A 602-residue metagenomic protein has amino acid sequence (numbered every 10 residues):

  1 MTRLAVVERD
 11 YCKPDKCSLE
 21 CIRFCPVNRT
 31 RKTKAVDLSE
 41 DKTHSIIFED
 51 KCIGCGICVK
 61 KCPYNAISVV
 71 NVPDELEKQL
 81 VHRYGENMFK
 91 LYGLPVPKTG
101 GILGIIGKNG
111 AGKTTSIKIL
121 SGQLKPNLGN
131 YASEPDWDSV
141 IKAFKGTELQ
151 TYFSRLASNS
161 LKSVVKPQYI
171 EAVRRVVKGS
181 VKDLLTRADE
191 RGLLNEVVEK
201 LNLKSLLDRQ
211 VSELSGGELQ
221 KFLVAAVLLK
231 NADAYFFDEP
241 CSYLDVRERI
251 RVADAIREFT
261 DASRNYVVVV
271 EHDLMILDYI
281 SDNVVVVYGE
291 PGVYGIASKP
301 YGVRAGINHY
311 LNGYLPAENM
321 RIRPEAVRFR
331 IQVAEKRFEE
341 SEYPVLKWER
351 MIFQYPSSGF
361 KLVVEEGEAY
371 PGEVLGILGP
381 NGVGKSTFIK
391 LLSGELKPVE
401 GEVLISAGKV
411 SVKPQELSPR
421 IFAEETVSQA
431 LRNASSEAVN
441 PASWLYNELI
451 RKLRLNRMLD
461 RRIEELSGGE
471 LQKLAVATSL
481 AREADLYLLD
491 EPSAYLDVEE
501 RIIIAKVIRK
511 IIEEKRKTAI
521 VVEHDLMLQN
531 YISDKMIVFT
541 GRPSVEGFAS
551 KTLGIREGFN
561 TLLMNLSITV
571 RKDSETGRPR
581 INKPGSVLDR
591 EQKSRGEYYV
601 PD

Functional and structural regions predicted by a protein language model:
T2-K16, E20-V27, A35-K42, I46 (+8 more regions): Pre-NBD coupling/linker segments of ABC/ABC-like ATPases
K98-K108, T114-E190, D273-N283, V287-R304 (+3 more regions): ABC ATPase nucleotide-binding domain signature region
D189-L207, P441-M458: Conserved ABC ATPase "signature" region
Q210, E239-P240, R247, E491-P492 (+1 more regions): Walker B catalytic motif
Q210-L214, R462-L466, E470: Conserved ABC ATPase signature
V224, V252, V476, I504: Hydrophobic anchor residue at the start of the ABC signature
A255-V269, V507-V521: Conserved catalytic loops of ABC-family nucleotide-binding domains
